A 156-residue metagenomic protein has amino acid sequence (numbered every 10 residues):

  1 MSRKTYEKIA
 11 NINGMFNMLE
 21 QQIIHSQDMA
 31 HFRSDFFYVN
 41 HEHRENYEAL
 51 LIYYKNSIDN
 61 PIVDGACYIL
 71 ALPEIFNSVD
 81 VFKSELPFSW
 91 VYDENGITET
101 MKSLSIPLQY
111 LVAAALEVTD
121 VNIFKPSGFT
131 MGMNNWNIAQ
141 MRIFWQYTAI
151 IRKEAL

Functional and structural regions predicted by a protein language model:
M1-P107, D120-L156: Extended, charge-biased low-complexity segments that typically form long amphipathic alpha-helices/coiled-coils
